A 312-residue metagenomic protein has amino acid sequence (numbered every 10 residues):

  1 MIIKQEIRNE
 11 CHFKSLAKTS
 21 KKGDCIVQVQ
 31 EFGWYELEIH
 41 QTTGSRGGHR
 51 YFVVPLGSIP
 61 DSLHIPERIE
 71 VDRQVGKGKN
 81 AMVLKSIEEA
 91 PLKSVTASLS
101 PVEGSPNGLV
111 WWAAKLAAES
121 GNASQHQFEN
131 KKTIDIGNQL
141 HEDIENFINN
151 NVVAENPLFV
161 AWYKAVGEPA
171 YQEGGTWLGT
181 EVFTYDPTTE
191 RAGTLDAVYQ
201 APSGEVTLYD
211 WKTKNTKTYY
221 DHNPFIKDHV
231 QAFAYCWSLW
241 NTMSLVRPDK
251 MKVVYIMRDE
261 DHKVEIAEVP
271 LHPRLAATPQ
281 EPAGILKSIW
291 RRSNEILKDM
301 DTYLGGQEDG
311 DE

Functional and structural regions predicted by a protein language model:
I2-A192: Metal-dependent nuclease catalytic cores that hydrolyze phosphodiester bonds in DNA/RNA, characterized by
L178-T302: Mg2+/Mn2+-dependent nuclease catalytic core
D311-E312: Short acidic DE-rich linear segments
